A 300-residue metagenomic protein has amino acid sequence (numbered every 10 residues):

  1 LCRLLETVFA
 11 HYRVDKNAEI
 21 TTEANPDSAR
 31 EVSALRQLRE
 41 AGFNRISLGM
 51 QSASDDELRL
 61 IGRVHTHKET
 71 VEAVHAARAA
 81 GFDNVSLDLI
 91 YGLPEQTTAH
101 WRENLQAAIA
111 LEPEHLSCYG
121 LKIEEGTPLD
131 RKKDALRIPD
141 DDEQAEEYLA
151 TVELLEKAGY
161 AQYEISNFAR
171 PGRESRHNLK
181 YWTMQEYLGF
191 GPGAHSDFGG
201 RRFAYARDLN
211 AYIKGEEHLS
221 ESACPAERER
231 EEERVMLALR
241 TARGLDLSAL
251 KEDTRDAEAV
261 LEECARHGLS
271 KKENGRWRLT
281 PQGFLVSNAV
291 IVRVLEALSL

Functional and structural regions predicted by a protein language model:
L1-D253, S299: C-terminal scaffold of the Radical SAM
A145, T254-R255, P281-F284: An alpha-helix initiation/capping motif
K251-R266: Short amphipathic alpha-helical interaction segments
A265-G275: A short, conserved structural fragment
R276-T280: Minor-groove-contacting beta-hairpin "wing" of winged helix-turn-helix DNA-binding domains
Q282-L300: Short, amphipathic alpha-helical interaction segments positioned at domain boundaries
